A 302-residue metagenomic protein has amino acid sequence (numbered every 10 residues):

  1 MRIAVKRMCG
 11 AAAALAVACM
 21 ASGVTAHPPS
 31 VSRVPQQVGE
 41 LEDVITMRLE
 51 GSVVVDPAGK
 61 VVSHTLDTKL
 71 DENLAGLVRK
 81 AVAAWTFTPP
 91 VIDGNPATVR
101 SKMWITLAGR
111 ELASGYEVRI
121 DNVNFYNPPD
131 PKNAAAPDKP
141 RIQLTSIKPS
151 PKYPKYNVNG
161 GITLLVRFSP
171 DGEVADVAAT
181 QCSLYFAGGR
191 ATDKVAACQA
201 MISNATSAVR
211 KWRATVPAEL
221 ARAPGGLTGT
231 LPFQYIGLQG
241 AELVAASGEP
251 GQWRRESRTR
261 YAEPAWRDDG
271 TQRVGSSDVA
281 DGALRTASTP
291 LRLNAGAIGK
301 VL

Functional and structural regions predicted by a protein language model:
R2-A12: Bacterial N-terminal signal peptides that target proteins for export
R2-I3, G23-L302: Charge-biased low-complexity segments
A18-S22: N-terminal signal peptide c-region/cleavage motif recognized by signal peptidases
